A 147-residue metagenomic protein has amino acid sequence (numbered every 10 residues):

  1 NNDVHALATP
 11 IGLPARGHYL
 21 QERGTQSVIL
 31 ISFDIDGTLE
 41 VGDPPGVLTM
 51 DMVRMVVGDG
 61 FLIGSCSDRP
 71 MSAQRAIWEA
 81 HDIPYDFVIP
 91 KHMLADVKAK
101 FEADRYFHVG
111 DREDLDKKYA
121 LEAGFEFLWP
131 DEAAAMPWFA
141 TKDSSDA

Functional and structural regions predicted by a protein language model:
N2-F33, H92-M93, R105: Non-catalytic pre-domain segments flanking phosphatase-related domains
G24-S27, V57-G60, A99-A103: Flexible, charged surface loops at secondary-structure boundaries
L30-H92: Alpha-helical substrate-recognition element adjacent to the catalytic core
L62, R105, E126: Residues at the starts of beta-strands that form the adenosine-phosphate
S67, V109-G110, D131: Short beta-strand/turn micro-motifs composed of small residues that flank or help shape donor/cofactor-binding pockets
P90-D114: Conserved Lys-Pro-Asp/Glu-containing loop-to-beta segment of HAD-superfamily phosphomonoesterases, centered on
R112-F127: Acidic, divalent-metal-coordinating active-site segment for phosphoryl/phosphodiester hydrolysis, typified by short
G124-A147: Acidic, PIN/NYN-like endoribonuclease modules and their adjacent C-terminal/linker elements
